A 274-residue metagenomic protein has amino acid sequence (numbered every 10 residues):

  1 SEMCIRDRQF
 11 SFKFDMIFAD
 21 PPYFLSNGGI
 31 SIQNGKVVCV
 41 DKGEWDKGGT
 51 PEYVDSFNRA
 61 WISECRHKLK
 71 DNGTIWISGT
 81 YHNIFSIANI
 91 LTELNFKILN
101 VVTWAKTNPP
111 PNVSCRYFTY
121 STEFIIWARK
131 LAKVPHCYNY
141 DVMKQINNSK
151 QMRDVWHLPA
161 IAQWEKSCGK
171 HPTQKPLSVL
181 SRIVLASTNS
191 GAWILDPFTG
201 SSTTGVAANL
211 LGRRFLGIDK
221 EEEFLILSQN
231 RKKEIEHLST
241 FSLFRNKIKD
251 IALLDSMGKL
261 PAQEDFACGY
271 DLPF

Functional and structural regions predicted by a protein language model:
S1, P273-F274: Acidic, gly/ser/pro-rich intrinsically disordered tails
M3-I5: Short, small-residue-biased leader/transition segments that mark boundaries at the very start of proteins
Q9-F18, N27-C39, G43, I90-P273: Class I S-adenosyl-L-methionine
P21-P22, G79-Y81, F198: Short strand-turn motif at the edge of the Rossmann-like AdoMet-binding core
L25-S26, I84: Short glycine-rich, flexible loops that bind phosphorylated cofactors or substrates
V40-V54: A short acidic, glycine-rich active-site loop that binds or catalyzes chemistry on phosphate/adenosine moieties
T50-T107: Conserved Class I SAM-dependent methyltransferase catalytic core
